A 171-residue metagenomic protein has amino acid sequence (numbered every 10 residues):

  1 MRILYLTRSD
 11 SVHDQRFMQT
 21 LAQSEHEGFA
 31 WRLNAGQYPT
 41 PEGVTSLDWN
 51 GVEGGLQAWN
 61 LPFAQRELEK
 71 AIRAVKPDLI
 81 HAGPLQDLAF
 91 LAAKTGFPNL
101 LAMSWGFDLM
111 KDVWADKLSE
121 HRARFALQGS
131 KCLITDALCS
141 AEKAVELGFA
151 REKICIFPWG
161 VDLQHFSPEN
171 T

Functional and structural regions predicted by a protein language model:
M1-E42: N-terminal subdomain of nucleotide-sugar transferases
G36-E69: A short, charged, and often flexible helix/loop element on the N-terminal side of the glycosyltransferase catalytic
R66, K70, D116-L133: Membrane-proximal helix-turn-helix segments that form the acceptor-binding/catalytic region of lipid-linked
L79, A93-K111, I134: Active-site proximal beta-strand in glycosyltransferases
A82, I134-T135, I156: Short beta-strand scaffold positions
A82-L88: Short His-centered aromatic/hydrophobic patch
D112-V113, V145, V161-T171: Acidic anion/phosphate-binding donor-loop and adjacent secondary structure in glycosyltransferase catalytic cores
C139, G160: Carbohydrate-associated surface elements
